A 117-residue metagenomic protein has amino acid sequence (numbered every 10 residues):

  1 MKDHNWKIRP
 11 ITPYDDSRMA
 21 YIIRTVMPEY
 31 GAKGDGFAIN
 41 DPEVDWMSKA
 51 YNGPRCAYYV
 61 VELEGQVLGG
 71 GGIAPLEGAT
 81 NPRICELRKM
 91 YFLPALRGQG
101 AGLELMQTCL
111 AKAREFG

Functional and structural regions predicted by a protein language model:
M1-N5: Basic/polar N-terminal segments that are highly enriched at the extreme N-terminus, encompassing both cleavable
W6, P10-P94, M106-T108, K112 (+1 more regions): Acetyl-CoA-dependent GNAT
L96, G100: Glycine-rich phosphate-binding loop
